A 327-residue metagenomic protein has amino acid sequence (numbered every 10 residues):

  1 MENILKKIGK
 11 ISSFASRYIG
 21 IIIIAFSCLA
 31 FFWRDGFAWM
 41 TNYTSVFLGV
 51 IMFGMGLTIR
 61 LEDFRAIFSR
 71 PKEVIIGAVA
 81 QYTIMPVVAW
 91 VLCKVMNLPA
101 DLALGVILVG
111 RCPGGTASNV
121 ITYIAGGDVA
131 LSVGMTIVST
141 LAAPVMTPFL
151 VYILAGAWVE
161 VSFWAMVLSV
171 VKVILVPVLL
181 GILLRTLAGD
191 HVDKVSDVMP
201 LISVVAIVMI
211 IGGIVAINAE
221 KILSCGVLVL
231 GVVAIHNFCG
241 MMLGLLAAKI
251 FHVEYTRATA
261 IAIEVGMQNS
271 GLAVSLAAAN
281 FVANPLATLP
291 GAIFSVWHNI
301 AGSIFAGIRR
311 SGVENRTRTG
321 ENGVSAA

Functional and structural regions predicted by a protein language model:
M1-A327: Alpha-helical transmembrane segments of multi-pass small-molecule/ion transporters
